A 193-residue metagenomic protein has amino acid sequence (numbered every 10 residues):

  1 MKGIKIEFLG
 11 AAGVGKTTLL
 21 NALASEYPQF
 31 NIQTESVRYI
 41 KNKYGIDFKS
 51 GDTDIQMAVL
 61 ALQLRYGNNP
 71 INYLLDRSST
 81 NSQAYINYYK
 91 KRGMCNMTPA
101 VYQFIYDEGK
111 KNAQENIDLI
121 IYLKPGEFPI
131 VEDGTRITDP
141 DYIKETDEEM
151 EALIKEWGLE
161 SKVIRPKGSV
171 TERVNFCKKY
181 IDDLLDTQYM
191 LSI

Functional and structural regions predicted by a protein language model:
K2-K5: Pre-Walker A (Motif I) flank of P-loop NTPase domains
F8: Hydrophobic anchor at the beta1->P-loop junction of P-loop NTPases
A11: P-loop (Walker A) phosphate-binding loop of NTP-binding proteins
K16: Conserved lysine of the Walker
N21-R65: Conserved substrate/cofactor phosphate-moiety recognition/catalytic segment in nucleotide-dependent phosphotransferases
E35-V37, R77-S79, Y85, I121-E127: Short loop/turn segments at strand-loop or loop-helix junctions that form parts of catalytic or ligand-binding pockets
D54-E115: Glycine-rich phosphate-binding loop used to anchor ATP phosphates in small-molecule kinases, encompassing both
Y89-G168, E172, L185, L191: A glycine- and Lys/Arg-enriched "phosphate-lid" helix/loop adjacent to the NTP-binding pocket of small-molecule kinases
